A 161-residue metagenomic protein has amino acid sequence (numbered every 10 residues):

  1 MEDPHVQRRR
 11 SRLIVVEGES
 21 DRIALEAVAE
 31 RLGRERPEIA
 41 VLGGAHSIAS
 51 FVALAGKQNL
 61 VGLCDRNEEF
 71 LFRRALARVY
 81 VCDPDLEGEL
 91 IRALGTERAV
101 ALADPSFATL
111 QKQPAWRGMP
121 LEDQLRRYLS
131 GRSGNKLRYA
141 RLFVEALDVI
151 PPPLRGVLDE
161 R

Functional and structural regions predicted by a protein language model:
E2-R9, R31-R36, V52-N59, N67-R161: C-terminal accessory helical subdomains adjacent to catalytic cores in phosphodiester- and nucleotide-handling enzymes
R12, D21-A24, V28, P37-A55 (+1 more regions): Conserved helicase/translocase motor-coupling segment
V16-G18, D83: Helix N-cap/beta->alpha junction signal
